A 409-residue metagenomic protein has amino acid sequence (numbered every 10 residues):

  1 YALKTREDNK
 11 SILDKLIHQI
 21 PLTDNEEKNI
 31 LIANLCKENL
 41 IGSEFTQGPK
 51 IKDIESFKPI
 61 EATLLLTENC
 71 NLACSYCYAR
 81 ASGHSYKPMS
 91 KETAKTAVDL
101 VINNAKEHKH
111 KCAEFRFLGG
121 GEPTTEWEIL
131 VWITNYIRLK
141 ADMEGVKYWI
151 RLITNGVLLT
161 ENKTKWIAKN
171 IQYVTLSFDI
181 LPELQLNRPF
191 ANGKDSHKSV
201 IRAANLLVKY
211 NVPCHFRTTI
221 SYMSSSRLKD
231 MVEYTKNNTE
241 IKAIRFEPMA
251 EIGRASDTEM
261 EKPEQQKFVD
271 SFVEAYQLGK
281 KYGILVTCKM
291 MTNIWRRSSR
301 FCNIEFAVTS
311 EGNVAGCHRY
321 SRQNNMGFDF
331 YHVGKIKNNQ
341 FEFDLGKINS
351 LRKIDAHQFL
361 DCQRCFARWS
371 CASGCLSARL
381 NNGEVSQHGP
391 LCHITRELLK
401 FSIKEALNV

Functional and structural regions predicted by a protein language model:
Y1-L3, D24-T63, H108: N-terminal [4Fe-4S]-dependent radical SAM core
Y1-S11, L285-H393: Accessory C-terminal segments flanking Radical SAM cores
I12-E26: Short acidic, hydrophobic short linear motifs in intrinsically disordered regions
S56-F57, E61-T93: Canonical Radical SAM [4Fe-4S] cluster-binding loop centered on the CxxxCxxC motif and its immediate flanking residues
N69, A73, R80, R368 (+3 more regions): Cys/His-rich metal-chelating microdomains
A94-L118, E126-M249: Radical SAM/AdoMet-radical enzyme domain recognition
V98-G119, S350, H388-V409: Short Fe-S-cluster ligation motifs
E183, N187-N303, A307-V314, N324-Y331: Radical SAM enzyme [4Fe-4S]-AdoMet core and its adjacent flexible, acidic and glycine-rich loops/tails across
